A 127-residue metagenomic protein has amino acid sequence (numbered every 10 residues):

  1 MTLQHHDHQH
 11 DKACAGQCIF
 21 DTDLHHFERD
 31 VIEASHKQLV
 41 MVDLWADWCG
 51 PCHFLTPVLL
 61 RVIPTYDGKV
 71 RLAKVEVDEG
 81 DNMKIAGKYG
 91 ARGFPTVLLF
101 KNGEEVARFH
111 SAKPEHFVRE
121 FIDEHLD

Functional and structural regions predicted by a protein language model:
M1-D21, D127: N-terminal targeting signals for export/organelle localization
F20-T22, L44, L55-M83: Thiol-based oxidoreductase modules, predominantly thioredoxin-like and allied folds used for disulfide exchange
F20-V40: A short beta-strand-turn-helix
Q38, W45-W48, G93: Short pre-active-site segment immediately N-terminal to redox-active cysteine/selenocysteine motifs in thiol-based
D43-W45, L99: Structural cue for short, hydrophobic secondary-structure segments
C49-C52, V97: The canonical Cys-X-X-Cys-His
H53-L55, Y89: Detector for the c-type heme attachment site
R92-D127: Non-catalytic, surface beta->alpha helical segment in thiol-disulfide oxidoreductase systems
